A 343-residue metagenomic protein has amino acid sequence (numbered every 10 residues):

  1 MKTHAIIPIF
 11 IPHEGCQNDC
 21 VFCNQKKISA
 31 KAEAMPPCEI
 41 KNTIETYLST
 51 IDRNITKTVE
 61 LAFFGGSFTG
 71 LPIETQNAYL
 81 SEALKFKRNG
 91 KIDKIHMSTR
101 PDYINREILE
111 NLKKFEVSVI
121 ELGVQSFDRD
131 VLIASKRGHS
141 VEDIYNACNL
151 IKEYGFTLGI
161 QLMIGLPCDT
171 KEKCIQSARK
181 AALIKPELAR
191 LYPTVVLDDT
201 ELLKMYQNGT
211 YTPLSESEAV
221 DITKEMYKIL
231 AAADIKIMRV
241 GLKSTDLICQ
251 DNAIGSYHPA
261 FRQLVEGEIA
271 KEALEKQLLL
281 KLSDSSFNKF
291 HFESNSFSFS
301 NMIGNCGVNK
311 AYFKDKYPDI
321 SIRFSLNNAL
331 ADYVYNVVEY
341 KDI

Functional and structural regions predicted by a protein language model:
K2-A5, G209-I343: Auxiliary Fe-S-binding modules of radical SAM enzymes
K2-E39: Canonical Radical SAM [4Fe-4S] cluster-binding loop centered on the CxxxCxxC motif and its immediate flanking residues
I11-G15, Y192-L197, K243: Short glycine-enriched loops at secondary-structure junctions
C16-C20, L197-K204, I248-Q250: Short acidic/His/Gly/Ser-rich catalytic and metal-binding motifs that mark active-site loops of diverse hydrolases
I28-N42, T50, G65-E187, L191-T194 (+1 more regions): Conserved non-cysteine loop/helix-boundary elements of the Radical SAM core domain that shape
N42-D52, K224, K228: A short, N-terminal amphipathic alpha-helix
R53-T58, N89-I92, S283-F287: Short helix-terminating capping/connector loops at secondary-structure junctions
V59, D93, S118, E187 (+3 more regions): Short acidic/polar active-site loop segments enriched in Thr and Asp
